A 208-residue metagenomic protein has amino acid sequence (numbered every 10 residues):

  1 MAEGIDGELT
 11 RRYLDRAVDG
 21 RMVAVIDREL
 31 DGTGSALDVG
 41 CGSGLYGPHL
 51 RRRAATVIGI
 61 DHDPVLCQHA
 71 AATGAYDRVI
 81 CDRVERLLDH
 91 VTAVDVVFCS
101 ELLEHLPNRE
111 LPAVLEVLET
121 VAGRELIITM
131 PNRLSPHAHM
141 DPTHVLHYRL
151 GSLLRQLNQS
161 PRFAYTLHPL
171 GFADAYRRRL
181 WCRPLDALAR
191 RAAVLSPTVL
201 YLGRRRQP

Functional and structural regions predicted by a protein language model:
M1-T92, V96-F98, R109-L115, P169-G171 (+2 more regions): Conserved N-terminal segment of class I S-adenosyl-L-methionine
L45-G47, L134-H139, A175-Y176: Short catalytic/ligand-binding loop motif for oxyanion handling, primarily in non-cytosolic enzymes, centered on
S100-H105: Short catalytic micro-motifs in class I SAM-dependent methyltransferases
P112-L126: A short glycine-rich, Lys/Arg-flanked "PGG" loop and its adjoining helix->strand segment in the class I
I128-M130: Acidic carboxylate diad motif detector
H137-S152, Q156: Acceptor-substrate binding/catalytic loop of class I
R162-D174: Conserved S-adenosyl-L-methionine
P184-A192: Short, P/G- and charge-enriched loop/turn segments at secondary-structure junctions
